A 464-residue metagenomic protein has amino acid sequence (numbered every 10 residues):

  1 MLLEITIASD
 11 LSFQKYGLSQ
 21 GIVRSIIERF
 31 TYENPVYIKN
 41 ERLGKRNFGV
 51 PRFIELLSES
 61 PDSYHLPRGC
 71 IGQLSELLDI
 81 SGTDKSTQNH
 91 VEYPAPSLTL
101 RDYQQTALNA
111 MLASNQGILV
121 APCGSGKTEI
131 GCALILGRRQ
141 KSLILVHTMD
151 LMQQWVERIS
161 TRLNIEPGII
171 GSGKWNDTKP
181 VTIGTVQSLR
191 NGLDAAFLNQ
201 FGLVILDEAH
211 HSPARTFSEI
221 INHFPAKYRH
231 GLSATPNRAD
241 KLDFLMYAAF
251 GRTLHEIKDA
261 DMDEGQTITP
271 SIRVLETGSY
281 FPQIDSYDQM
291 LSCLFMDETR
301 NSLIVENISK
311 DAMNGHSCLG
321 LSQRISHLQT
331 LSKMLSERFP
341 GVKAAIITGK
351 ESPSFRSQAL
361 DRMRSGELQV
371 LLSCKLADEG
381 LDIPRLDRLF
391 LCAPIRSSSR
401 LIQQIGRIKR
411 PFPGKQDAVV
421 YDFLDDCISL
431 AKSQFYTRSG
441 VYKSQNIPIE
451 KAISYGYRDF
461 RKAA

Functional and structural regions predicted by a protein language model:
E55-E59, L77-V120: Conserved pre-motif I regulatory segment
S114-R138: Walker A/P-loop
Q153, E166-D177, Q329-M334, G341-D378: Conserved helicase ATPase core of P-loop NTP-dependent helicases/translocases
S172-L203, A214-E219: Conserved helix/coil segment N-terminal to the catalytic DExD/H
G202, H210-S271: Post-DEXD/H (motif II) to motif III coupling segment of the RecA-like Helicase ATP-binding lobe
Q283-Q323, T330-M334: Conserved interdomain hinge at the start of the Helicase C-terminal
L372, E379-P394, V419-D422: A short beta-strand element within the Helicase C-terminal
I408-Y436: Conserved segment of the helicase C-terminal RecA-like domain
